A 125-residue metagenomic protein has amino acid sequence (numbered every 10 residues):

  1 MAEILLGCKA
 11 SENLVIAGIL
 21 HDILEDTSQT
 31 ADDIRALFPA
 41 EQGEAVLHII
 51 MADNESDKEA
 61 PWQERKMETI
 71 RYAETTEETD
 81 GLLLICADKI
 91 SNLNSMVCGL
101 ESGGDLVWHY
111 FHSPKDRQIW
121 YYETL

Functional and structural regions predicted by a protein language model:
M1-L125: Active-site helical microenvironments for divalent-metal-assisted chemistry
